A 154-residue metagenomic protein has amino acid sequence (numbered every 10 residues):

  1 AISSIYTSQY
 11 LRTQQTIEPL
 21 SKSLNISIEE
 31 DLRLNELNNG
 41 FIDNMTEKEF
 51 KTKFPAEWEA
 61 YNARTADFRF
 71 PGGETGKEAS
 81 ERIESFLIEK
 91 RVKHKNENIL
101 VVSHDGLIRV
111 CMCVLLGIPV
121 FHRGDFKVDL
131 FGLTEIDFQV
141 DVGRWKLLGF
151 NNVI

Functional and structural regions predicted by a protein language model:
A1-E59: Phosphate-coordination/substrate-recognition cap region in phosphate-metabolizing enzymes
A1-S3, I88-E89, E135: A short, N-terminal amphipathic alpha-helix
T7-S8, E81, V102-S103: Short beta-strand scaffold positions
Y10, K51, G76, S80-E84: Amphipathic, non-transmembrane alpha-helical scaffold segments
I26, L37-K51, V92-E97, C113-I154: Acidic, low-complexity terminal tails and accessory targeting/binding regions of phosphate-metabolizing enzymes
E57-E78: Short glycine/proline- and acidic residue-enriched helix-loop micro-motifs that form flexible lids or anion-recognition
H94-S103, L107: Beta-strand elements within well-structured catalytic alpha/beta cores of enzymes that handle phosphate/sulfate esters
